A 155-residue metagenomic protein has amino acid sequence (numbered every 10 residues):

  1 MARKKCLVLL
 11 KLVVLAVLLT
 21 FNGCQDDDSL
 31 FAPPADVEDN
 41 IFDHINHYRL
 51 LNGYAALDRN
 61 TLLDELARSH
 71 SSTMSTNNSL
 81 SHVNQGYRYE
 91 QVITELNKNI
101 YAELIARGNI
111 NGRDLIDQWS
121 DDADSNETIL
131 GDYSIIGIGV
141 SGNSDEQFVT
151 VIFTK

Functional and structural regions predicted by a protein language model:
A2-L10: Bacterial N-terminal signal peptides that target proteins for export
L9-L18: Sec-dependent N-terminal signal peptides
L19-G23: C-terminal motif of bacterial Sec signal peptides marking the signal peptidase cleavage site
D27-T76: A short alpha-helix/helix-coil micro-patch that ends at or immediately precedes a cysteine
D39, L57, H82-V83, W119: Short alpha-helix boundary/capping motifs
L51, A106-K155: Disulfide-stabilized extracellular recognition modules
A55, T61, N78, E103 (+2 more regions): Flexible, active-site-adjacent loop/turn segments at secondary-structure boundaries
R68-L115: Short, surface-exposed glycine/acidic/tryptophan-bearing loops
